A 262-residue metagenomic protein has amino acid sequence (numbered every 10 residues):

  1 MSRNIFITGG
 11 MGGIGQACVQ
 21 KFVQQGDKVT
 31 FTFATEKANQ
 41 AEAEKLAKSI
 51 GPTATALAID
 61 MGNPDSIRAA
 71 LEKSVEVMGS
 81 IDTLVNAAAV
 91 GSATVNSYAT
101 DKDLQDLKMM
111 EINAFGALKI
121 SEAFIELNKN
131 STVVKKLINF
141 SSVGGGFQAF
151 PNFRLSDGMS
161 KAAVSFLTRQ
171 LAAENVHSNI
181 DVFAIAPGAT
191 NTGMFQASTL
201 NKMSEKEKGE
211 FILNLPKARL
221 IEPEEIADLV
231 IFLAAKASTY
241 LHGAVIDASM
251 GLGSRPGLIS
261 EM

Functional and structural regions predicted by a protein language model:
M11-G12: Conserved glycine-rich cofactor-binding loop
Q25-A43: Conserved glycine-rich Rossmann-like NAD(P)H-binding loop of the short-chain dehydrogenase/reductase
R68, A89-M109, E126, N152-F153 (+2 more regions): Conserved mid-core segment of classical short-chain dehydrogenase/reductases
V90-G91, K129, K136-H177, A189: Catalytic loop of short-chain dehydrogenase/reductase
V176-D181, L241-G243: Short, small/polar-rich loop/turn modules that mediate ligand/substrate recognition or access, typified
L215-I226: A conserved structural motif in NAD(P)-dependent oxidoreductases
H242-M262: Short C-terminal tail/terminal secondary-structure segment of NAD(P)H-dependent dehydrogenase/reductase domains
